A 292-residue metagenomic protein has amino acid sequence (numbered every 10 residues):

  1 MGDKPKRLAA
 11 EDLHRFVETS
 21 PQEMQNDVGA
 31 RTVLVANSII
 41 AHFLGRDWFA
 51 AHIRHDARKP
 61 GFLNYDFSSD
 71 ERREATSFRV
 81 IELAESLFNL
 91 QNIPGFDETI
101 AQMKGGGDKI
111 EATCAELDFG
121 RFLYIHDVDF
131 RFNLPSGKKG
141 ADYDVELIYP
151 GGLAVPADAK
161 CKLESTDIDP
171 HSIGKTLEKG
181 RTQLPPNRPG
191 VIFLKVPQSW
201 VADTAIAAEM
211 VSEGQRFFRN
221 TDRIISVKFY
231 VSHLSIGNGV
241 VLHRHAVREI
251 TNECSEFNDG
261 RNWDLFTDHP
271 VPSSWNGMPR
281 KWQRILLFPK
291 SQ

Functional and structural regions predicted by a protein language model:
M1-H126, K160-Q292: Charged, structured surface patches that assemble and position nucleic-acid processing machinery
E116, D142-D144, D158: Acidic side chains
I125-I148: A short acidic/basic microdomain associated with nuclease active sites
D129, A154-V155, V191: Beta-sheet entry/capping signal
P135-K138, P150, K160-K162, P197: An acidic- and aromatic-residue-enriched active-site/binding cleft used to recognize and process polar
A141, G152, P186-R188: Residue-level preference for short coil/turn positions at secondary-structure junctions
L147-A157: Active-site beta-strand-loop-beta-strand hairpin of nuclease catalytic cores that positions key catalytic residues
